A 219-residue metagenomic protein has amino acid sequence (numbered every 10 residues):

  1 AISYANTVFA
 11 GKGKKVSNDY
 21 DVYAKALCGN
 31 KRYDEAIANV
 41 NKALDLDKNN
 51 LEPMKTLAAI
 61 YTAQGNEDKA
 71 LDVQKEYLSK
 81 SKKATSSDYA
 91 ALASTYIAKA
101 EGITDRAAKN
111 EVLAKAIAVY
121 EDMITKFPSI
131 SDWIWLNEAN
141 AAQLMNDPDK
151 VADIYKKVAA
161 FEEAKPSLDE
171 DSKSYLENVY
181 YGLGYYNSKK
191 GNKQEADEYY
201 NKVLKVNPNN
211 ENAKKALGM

Functional and structural regions predicted by a protein language model:
A1-G191, E195-K205, N212-M219: Alpha-solenoid helical repeat scaffolds
